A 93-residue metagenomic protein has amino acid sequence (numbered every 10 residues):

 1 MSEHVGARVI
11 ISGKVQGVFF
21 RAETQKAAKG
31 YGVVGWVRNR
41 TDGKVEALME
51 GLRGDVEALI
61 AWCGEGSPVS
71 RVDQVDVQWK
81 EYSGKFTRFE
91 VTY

Functional and structural regions predicted by a protein language model:
M1-Y93: Intrinsically disordered, low-complexity, mixed-charge
